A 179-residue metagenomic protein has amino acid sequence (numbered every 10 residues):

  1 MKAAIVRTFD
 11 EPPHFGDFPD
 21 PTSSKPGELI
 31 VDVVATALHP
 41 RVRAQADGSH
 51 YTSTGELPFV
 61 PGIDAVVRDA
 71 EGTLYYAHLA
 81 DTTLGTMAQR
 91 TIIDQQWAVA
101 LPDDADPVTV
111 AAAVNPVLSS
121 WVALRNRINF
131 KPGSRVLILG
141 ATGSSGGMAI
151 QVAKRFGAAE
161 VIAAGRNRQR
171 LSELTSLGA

Functional and structural regions predicted by a protein language model:
M1-K2: Extreme N-terminal starter segment of soluble prokaryotic enzymes
I5-P13: Extracellular beta-rich ligand/substrate-recognition surface
P12-D17, A158-A159: A local structural motif
P19-L38, S49-G85: Glycine-rich beta-strand-centered segment in the early N-terminal region that forms part of a ligand/cofactor-binding
R41-D47: Cytochrome P450 core scaffold surrounding the K-helix E-X-X-R motif and the conserved "meander" helix-loop region
I63-D64, L74-T142: NAD(P)H dinucleotide-binding glycine-rich loop of Rossmann-like/cofactor-binding domains, especially the beta1-alpha1
A113-A179: Mid-domain Rossmann-like dinucleotide-binding core that forms the NAD(H)/NADP(H) cofactor-binding site
